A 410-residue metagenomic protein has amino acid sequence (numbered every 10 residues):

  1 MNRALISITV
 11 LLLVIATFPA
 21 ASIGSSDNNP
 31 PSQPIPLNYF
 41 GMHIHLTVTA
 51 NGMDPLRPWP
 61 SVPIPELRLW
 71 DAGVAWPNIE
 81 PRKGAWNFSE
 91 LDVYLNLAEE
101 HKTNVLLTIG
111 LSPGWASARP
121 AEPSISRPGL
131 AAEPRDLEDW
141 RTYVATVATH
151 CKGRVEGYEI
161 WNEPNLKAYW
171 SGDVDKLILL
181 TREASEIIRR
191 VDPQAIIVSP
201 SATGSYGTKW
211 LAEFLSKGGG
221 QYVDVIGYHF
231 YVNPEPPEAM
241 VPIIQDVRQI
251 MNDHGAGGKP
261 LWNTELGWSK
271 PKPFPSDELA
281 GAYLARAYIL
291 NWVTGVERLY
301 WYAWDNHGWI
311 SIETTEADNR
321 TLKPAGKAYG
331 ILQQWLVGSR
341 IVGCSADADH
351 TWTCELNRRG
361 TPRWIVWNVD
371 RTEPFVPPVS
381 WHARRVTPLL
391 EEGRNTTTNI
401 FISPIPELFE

Functional and structural regions predicted by a protein language model:
I8-T17: Bacterial N-terminal signal peptides
D27-G73: Boundary/entry segment of secreted carbohydrate-active catalytic domains
N51-M53, V174-Y288, T294: Noncatalytic carbohydrate-binding groove/subsite architecture in carbohydrate-active enzymes
V62-V223, H229-N233: Substrate-binding cleft and catalytic face of glycoside hydrolase catalytic domains, especially the flexible beta-alpha
A98, V147, Y158, E163 (+8 more regions): Conserved, mostly hydrophobic/aromatic
W268-L332, G343-D349: Aromatic/acidic polysaccharide-binding cleft in carbohydrate-active enzymes
A346-H382: Carbohydrate-binding surface patches
G393-E410: C-terminal beta-strand-rich structural cap/linker in extracellular carbohydrate-active enzymes
